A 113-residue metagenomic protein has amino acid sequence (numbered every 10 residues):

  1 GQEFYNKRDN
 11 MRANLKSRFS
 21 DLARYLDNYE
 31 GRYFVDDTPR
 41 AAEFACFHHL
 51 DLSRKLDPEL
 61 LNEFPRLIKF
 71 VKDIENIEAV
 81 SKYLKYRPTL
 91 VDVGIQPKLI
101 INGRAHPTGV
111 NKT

Functional and structural regions predicted by a protein language model:
G1-N76, S81: GST-like fold's C-terminal all-alpha helical module
P58, F70-V71, K85, R104-T108: Short, intrinsically disordered/low-complexity patches at protein termini and at juxtamembrane boundaries
P65, Y86-R87: Proline- and acidic/polar-enriched loop/turn elements at helix boundaries
R87-T113: Acidic/histidine-enriched, glycine/proline-rich intrinsically disordered or flexible terminal extensions
